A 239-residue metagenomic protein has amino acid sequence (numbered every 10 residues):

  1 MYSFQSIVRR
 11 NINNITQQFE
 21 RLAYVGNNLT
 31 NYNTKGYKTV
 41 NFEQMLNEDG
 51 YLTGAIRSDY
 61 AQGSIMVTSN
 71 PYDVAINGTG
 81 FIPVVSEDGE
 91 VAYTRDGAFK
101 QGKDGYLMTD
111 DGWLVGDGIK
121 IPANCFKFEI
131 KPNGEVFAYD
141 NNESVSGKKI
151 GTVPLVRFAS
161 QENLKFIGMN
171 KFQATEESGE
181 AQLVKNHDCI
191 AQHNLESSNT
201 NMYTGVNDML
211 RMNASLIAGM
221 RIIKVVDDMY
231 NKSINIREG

Functional and structural regions predicted by a protein language model:
M1-G239: Amphipathic alpha-helical polymerization modules
